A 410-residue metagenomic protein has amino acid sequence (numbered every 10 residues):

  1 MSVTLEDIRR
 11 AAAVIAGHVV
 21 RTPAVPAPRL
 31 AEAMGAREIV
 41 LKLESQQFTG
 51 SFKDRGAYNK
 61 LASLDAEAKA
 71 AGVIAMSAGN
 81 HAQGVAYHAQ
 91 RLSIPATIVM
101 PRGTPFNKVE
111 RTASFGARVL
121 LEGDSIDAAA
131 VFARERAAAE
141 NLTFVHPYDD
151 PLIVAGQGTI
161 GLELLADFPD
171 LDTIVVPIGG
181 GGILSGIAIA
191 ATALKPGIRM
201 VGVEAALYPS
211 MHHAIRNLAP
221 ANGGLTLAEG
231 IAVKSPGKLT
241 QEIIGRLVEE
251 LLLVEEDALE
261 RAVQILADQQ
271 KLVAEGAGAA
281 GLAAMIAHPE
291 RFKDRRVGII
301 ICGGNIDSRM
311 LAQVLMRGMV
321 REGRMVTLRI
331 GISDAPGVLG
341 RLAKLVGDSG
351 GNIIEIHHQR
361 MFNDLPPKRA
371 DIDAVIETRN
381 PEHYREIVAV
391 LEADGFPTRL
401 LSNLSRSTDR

Functional and structural regions predicted by a protein language model:
M1-R410: PLP-dependent amino-acid enzyme catalytic core
